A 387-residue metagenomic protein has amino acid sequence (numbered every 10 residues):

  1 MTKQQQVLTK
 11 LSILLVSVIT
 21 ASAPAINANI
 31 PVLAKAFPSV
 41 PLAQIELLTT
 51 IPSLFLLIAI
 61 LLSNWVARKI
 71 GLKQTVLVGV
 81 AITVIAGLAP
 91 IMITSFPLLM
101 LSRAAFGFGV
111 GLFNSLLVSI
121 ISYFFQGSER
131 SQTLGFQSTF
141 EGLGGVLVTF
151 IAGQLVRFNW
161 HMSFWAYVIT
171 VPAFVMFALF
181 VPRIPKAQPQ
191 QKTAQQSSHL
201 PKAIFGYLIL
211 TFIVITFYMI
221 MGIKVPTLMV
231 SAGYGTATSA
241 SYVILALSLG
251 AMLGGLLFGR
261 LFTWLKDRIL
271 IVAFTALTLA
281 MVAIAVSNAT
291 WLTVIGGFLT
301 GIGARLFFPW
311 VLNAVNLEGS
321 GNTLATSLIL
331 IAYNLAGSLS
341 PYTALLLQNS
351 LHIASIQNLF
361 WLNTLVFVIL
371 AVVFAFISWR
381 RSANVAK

Functional and structural regions predicted by a protein language model:
S39, G71, A89-L98, Q126 (+1 more regions): Helix-breaking motifs and short loop linkers at transmembrane-helix boundaries and internal kinks in secondary membrane
I58-F96: Conserved MFS/SLC helix-loop-helix module at the cytosolic interface between two early adjacent transmembrane helices
A59-L72, L253-K266, Q348: Helix-to-loop junctions at the C-terminal end of transmembrane segments in multipass secondary transporters
A86, P97-F106, W291-L299: Paired small-residue
F96, S102-E141: Cytoplasmic helix-loop-helix junction between adjacent transmembrane helices in 12-TM secondary transporters
G127-S128, Q132-P182: Helix-loop-helix hairpin linking two adjacent transmembrane segments in secondary transporters
A203-L245, M252: Extracytoplasmic gate region of multi-pass secondary transporters
L317-S355, N363: A late C-terminal transmembrane helix in Major Facilitator Superfamily
